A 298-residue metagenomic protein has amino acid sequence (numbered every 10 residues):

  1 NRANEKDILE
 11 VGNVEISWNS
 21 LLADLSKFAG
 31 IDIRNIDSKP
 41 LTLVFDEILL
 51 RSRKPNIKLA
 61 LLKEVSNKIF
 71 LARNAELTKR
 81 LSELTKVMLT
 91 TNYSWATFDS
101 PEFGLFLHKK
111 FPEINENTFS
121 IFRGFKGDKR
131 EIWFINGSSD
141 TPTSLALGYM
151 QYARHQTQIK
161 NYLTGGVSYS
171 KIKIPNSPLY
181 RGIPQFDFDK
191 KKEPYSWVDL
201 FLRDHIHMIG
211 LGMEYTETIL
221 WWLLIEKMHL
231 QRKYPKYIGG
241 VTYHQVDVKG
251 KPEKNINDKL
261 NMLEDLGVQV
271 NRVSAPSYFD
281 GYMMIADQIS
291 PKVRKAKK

Functional and structural regions predicted by a protein language model:
N1-R2, W95: Conserved nucleotide-binding/hydrolysis micro-motifs of P-loop NTPases
R2-E15, L21, K27-P40, F45 (+6 more regions): SIR2/sirtuin-family catalytic core signature
L25-F28, N74-G166: Extended, H/D-rich, highly charged conserved domains that either
R51-I69, P175-G182: Short, basic, glycine/proline-bearing loop/turn elements
N56-L59, F98-L105, I174-P178, H205-M213: A generic short-segment signal for beta-strand/edge and adjacent turn/coil regions
L62-N67, P101-E113, Y180-Q185, S196 (+2 more regions): Short linear motifs at secondary-structure transitions and domain/linker junctions
K68, A146, S170-I172, K292: Serine/proline-rich low-complexity intrinsically disordered segments, especially terminal tails, linkers
Q156-F201: Acidic, metal/cofactor-coordinating or nucleic-acid-engaging core segments within structured domains
